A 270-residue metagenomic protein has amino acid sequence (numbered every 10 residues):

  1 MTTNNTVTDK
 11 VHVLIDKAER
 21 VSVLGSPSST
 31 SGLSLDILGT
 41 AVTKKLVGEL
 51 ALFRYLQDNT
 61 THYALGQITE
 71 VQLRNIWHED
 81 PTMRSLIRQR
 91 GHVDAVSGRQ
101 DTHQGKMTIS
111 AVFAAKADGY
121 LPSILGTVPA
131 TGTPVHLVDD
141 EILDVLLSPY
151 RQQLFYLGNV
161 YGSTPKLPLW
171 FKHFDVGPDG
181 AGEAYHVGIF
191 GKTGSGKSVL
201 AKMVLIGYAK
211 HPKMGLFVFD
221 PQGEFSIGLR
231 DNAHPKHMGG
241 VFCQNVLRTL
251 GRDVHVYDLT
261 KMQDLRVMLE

Functional and structural regions predicted by a protein language model:
M1-F190, V204: Basic- and hydrophobic-enriched, low-structure N-terminal and domain-boundary segments that flank ATP-binding catalytic
Q72, A111-F113, Q222-S226, M262: Conserved nucleotide-binding/hydrolysis micro-motifs of P-loop NTPases
W77-E79, F225-L229, L265-V267: Switch/connector loops and helix/strand junctions flanking conserved nucleotide-binding motifs in nucleotide-processing
S110-V112, S148-Y150, V199, I206-K210 (+1 more regions): Noncatalytic linker/hinge segments flanking ATPase motor cores
L157-V254: Glycine-rich phosphate-binding loop of nucleotide-binding enzymes
Q244-E270: Helical/strand "switch-coupling" subdomains that flank nucleotide/phosphate-binding cores, especially in P-loop NTPases
